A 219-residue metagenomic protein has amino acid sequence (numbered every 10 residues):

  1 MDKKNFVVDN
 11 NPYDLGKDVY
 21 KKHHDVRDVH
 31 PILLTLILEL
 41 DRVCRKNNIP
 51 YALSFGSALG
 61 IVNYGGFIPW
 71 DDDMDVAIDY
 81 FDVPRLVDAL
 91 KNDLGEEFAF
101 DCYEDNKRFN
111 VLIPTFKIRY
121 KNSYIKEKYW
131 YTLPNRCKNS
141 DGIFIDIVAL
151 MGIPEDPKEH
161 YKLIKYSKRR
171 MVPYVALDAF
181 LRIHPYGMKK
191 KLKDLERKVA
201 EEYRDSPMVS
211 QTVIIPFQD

Functional and structural regions predicted by a protein language model:
D2-V8, R27-V29, L53: Short acidic/polar alpha-helix capping motifs at helix-coil junctions
D2-Y20: Juxtamembrane luminal stem/stalk of type II transmembrane Golgi/ER carbohydrate-processing enzymes
N11-Y13, K21-N47, L90-E155, P173-D219: Conserved catalytic core of two-metal-ion nucleotidyltransferases
D41-M74, I78, V83-P84: Active-site nucleotide-donor binding segment shared across nucleotidyl transfer reactions
P157-L163: A short secondary-structure junction signal
I164-R169: Short, His- and charge-rich active-site/binding loops that engage polyanionic ligands
